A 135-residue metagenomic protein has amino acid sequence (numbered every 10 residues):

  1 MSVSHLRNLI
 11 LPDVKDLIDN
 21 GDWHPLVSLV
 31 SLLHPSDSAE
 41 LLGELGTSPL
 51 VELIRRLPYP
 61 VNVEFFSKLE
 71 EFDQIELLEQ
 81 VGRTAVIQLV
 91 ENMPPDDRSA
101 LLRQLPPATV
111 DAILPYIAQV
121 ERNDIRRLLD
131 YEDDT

Functional and structural regions predicted by a protein language model:
M1-T135: Hydrophobic packing positions in regular secondary-structure scaffolds
